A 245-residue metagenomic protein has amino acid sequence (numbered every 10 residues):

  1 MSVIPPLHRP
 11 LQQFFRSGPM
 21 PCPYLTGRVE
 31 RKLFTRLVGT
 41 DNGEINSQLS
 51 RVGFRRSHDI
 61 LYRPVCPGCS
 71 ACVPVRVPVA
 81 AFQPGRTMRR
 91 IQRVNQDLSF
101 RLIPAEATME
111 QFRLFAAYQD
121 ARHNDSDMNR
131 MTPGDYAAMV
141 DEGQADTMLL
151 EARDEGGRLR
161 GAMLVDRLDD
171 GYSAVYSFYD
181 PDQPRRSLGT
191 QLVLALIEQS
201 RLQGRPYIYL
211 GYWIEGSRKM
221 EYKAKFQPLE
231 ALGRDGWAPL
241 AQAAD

Functional and structural regions predicted by a protein language model:
M1-P104, R201-L202, P206-D245: Terminal substrate-recognition subdomain of acyl/acetyltransferases
R16-P21, Y172, L194-A195: Short, flexible segments with low predicted structural confidence
L49, F115, V193-L196, K223: Residue-level preference for non-acidic, small/hydrophobic
S57-P67, V77-R185, K225: A conserved beta-strand-loop-helix scaffold within acyl/acetyltransferase catalytic domains
A121, A195, Q199-Q203: Active-site catalytic microenvironments for nucleophilic, acid-base chemistry
R185-I197: Conserved acetyl-CoA-binding loop-helix of GNAT-fold acetyltransferases
